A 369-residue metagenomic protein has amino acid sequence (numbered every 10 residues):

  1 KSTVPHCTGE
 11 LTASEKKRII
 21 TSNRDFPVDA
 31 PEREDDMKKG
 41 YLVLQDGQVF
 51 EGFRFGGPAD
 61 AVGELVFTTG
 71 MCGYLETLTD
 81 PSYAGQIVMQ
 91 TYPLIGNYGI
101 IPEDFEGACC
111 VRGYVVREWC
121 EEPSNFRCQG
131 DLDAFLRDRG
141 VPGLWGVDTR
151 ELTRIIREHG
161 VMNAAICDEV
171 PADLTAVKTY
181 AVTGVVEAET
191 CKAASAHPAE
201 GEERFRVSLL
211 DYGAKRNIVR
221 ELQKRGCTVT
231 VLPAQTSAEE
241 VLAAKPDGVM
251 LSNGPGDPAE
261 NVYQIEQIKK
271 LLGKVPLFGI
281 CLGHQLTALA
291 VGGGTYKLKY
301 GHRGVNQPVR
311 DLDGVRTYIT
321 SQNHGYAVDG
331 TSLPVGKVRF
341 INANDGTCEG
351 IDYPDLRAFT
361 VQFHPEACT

Functional and structural regions predicted by a protein language model:
K16-D36: Short, Lys/Arg-enriched N-terminal segments with co-localized hydrophobic residues within the first ~10-30 amino acids
D36-E239, A244, P258, C368-T369: RNA-binding accessory domains that recognize and position tRNA/RNA substrates
P142, R206, P276-F278, G294 (+1 more regions): Proline-centered loop/turn at the N-terminus of a beta-strand
D247-G248, N253-I319: Cysteine-nucleophile active-site neighborhood
R316-L356: Catalytic beta-strand/loop cores that center a nucleophilic Ser/Cys/Thr and support acyl-enzyme chemistry
G350-T369: A glycine-centered loop/beta-turn motif at secondary-structure junctions
